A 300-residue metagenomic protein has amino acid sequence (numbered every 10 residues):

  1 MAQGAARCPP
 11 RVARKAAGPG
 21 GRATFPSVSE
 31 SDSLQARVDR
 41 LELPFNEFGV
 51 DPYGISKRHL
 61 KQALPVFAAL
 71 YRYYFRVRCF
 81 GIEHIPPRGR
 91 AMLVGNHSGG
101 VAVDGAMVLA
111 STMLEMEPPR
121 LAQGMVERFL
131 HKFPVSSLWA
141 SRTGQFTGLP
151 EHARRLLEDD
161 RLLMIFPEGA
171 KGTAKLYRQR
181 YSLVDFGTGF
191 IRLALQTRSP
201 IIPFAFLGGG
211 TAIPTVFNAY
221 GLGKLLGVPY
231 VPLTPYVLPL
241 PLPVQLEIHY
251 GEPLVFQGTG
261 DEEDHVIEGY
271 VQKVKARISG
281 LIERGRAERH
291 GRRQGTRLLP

Functional and structural regions predicted by a protein language model:
A2-H59, R154-P300: Non-catalytic C-terminal accessory region of glycerolipid acyltransferases and related lyso-lipid remodeling enzymes
R7, R11-E151, A219, E283-P300: Membrane-anchoring hydrophobic helices of lipid-metabolizing enzymes
